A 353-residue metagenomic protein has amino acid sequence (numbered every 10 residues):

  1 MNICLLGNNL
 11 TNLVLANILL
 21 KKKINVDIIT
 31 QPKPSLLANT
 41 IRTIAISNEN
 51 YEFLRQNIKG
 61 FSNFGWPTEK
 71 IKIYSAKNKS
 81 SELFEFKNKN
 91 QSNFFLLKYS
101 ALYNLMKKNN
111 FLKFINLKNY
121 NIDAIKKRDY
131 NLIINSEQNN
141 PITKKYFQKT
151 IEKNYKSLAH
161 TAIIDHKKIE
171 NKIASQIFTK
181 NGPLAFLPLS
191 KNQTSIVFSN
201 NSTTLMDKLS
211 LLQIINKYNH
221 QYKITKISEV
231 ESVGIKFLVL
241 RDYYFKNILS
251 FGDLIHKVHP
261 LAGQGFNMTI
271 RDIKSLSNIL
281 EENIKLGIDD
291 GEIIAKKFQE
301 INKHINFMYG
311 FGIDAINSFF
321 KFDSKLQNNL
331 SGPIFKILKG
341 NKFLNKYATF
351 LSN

Functional and structural regions predicted by a protein language model:
I3-C4, N8-E69: Glycine-rich FAD cofactor-binding loop and adjacent beta-loop-alpha segment at the N-terminus of flavoprotein
L6, I29, I134, F251-D253 (+1 more regions): Active-site flanking residues adjacent to catalytic metal/cofactor-binding acidic residues
G7, T30, S75, I164 (+2 more regions): Short beta-strand/turn micro-motifs composed of small residues that flank or help shape donor/cofactor-binding pockets
E52-Q56, G65-I163: Conserved N-terminal helical subregion
S136-Q221, S228-V230: Conserved FAD-binding catalytic core of PHBH/FMO-like flavoproteins
T204-K285: FAD/FMN-dependent oxidoreductases across multiple families
N278-N353: C-terminal helical "tail/cap" subdomain of flavin- and related membrane-associated enzymes
